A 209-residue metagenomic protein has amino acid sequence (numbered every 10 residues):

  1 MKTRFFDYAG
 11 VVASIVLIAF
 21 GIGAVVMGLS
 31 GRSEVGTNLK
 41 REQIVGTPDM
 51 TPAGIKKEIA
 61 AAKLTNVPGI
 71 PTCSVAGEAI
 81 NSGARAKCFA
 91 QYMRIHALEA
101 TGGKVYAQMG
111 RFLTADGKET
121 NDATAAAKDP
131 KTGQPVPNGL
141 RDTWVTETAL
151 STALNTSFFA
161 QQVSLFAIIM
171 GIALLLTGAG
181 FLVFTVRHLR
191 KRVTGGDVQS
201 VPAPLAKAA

Functional and structural regions predicted by a protein language model:
M1-T37, L176, V186: Hydrophobic secretory-pathway targeting helix
K2-V11, F159-A209: Juxtamembrane interface at the cytosolic side of transmembrane helices
A13, G31, N38, V45 (+4 more regions): Alpha-helix boundary/interfacial micro-motifs
G23-K57: Membrane-helix exit/juxtamembrane interface segments
Q43, A84, G110, F158 (+1 more regions): Solvent-exposed, flexible loop/coil residues
P48-V145: Long, solvent-exposed extracytoplasmic domains/loops
A127-A173: Short, aromatic-rich amphipathic segments at membrane interfaces that lie adjacent to a transmembrane helix or signal
